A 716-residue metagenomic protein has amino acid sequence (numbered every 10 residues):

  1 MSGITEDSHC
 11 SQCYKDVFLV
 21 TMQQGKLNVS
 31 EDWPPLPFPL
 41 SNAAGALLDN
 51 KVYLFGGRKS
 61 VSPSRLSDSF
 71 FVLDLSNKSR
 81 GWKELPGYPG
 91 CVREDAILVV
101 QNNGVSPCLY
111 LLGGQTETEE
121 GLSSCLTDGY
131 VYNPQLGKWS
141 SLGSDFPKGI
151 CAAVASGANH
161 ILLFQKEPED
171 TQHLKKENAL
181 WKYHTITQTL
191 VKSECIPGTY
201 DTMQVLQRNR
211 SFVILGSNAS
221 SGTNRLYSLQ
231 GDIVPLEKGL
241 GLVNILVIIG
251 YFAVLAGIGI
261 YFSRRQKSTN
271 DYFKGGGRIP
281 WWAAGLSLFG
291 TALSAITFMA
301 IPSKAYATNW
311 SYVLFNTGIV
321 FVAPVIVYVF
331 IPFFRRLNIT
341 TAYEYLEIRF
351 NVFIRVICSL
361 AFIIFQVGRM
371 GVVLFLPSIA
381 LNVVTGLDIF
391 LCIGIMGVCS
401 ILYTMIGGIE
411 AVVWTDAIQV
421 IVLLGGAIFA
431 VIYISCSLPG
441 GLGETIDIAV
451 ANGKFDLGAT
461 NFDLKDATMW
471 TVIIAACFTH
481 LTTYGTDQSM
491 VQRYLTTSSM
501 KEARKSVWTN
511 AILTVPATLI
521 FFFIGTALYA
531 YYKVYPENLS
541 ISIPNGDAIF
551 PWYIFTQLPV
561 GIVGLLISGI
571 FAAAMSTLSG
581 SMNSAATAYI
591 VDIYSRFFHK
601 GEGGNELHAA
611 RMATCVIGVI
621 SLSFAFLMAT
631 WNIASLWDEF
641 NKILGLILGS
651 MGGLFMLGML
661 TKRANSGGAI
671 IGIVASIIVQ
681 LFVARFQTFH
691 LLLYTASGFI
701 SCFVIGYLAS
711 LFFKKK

Functional and structural regions predicted by a protein language model:
M1-L240: Kelch-like beta-propeller repeat domains
V234-K716: Membrane-embedded helix-loop-helix hairpins and adjacent transmembrane boundary segments in multi-pass transporters
